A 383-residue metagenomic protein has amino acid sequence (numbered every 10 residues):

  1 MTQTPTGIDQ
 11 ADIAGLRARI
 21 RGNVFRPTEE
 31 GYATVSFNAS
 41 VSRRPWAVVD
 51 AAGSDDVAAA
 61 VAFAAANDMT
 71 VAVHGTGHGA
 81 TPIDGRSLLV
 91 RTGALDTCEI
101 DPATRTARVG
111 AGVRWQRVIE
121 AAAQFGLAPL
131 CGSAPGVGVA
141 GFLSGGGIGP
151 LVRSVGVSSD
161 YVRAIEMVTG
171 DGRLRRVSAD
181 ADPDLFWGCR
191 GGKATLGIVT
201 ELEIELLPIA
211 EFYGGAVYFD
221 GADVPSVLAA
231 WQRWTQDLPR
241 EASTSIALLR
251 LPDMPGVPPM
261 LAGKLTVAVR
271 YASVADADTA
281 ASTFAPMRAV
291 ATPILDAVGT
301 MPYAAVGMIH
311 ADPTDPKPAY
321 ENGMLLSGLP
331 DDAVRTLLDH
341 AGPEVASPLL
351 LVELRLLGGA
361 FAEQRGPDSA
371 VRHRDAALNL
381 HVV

Functional and structural regions predicted by a protein language model:
M1-V383: Soluble FAD-dependent oxygen oxidases
